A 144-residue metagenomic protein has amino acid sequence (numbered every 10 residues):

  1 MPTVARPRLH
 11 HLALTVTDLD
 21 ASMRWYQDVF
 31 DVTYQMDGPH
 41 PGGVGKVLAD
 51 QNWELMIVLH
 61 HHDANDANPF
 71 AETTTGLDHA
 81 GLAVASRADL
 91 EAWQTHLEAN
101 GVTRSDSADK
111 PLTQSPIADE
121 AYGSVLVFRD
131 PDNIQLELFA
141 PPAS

Functional and structural regions predicted by a protein language model:
M1-M23, L77-A80, P142-S144: N-terminal beta-strand motif that seeds the catalytic metal site of vicinal oxygen chelate
P2-V4, Q94-S144: Vicinal oxygen chelate
V4, T15-H61: Core segments of cupin and vicinal oxygen chelate
A21-S22, A88-A92: Short, conserved charged micro-motifs
G42, G76, Y122: Exposed loop/turn and edge beta-strand positions of beta-sandwich/beta-sheet ligand-binding modules
G43, A64-P69, L112-S115: A short, acidic/glycine-rich surface segment
P69-A83, D89: Helix-adjacent hinge/juxtasegments
